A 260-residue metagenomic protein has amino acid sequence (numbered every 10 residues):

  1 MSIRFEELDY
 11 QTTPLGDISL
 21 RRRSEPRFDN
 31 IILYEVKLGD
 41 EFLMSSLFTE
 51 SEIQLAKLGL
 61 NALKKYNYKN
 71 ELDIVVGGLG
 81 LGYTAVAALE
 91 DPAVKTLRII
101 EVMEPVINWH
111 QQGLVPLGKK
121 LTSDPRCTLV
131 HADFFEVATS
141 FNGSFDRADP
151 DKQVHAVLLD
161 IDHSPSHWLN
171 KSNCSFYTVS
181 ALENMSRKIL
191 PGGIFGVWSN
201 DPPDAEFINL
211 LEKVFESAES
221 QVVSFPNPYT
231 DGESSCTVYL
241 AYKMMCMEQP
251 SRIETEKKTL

Functional and structural regions predicted by a protein language model:
M1-N61, Y66, E90-A93: Rossmann-like AdoMet
T12, D201-L260: Class I S-adenosyl-L-methionine
P14, N30, E101, G232-S235: A short, structural micro-pattern
R23, G39, L159-D162, M244: Generic beta-structure capping elements
T49-K188, P203, E219-S224, G232 (+2 more regions): The AdoMet/dcAdoMet-binding core of the Class I SAM-like
I189-F195: Short glycine-dipeptide loop
